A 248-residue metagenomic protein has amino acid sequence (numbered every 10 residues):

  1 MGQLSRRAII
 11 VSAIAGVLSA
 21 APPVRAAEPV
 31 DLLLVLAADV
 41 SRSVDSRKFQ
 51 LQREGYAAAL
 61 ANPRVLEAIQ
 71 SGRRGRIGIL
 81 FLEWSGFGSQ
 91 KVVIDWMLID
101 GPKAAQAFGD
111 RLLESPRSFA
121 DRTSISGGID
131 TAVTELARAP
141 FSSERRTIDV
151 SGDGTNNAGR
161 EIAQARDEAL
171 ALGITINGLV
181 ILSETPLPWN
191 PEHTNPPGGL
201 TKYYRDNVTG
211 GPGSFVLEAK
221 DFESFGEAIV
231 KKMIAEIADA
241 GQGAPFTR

Functional and structural regions predicted by a protein language model:
Q3, L18-V35, S41-K48, S142 (+1 more regions): Acidic, polar low-complexity linker/tail segments
R6-I10: N-terminal export leaders
E28-D95, G128, A132, T147-S151: Von Willebrand factor
A37-R47, I79, D95, R111-R122 (+3 more regions): Second-shell loop/turn segments in exported
G72-R111, N190-P197, T201-R205: Short beta-strand-loop
K91, Q106-R146, V180-N190, P196 (+1 more regions): Von Willebrand factor
T155-Y203: VWA/integrin I-like adhesion module and closely mimicked acidic/polar interface patches used
V216-R248: C-terminal "exit" segments of structured domains
